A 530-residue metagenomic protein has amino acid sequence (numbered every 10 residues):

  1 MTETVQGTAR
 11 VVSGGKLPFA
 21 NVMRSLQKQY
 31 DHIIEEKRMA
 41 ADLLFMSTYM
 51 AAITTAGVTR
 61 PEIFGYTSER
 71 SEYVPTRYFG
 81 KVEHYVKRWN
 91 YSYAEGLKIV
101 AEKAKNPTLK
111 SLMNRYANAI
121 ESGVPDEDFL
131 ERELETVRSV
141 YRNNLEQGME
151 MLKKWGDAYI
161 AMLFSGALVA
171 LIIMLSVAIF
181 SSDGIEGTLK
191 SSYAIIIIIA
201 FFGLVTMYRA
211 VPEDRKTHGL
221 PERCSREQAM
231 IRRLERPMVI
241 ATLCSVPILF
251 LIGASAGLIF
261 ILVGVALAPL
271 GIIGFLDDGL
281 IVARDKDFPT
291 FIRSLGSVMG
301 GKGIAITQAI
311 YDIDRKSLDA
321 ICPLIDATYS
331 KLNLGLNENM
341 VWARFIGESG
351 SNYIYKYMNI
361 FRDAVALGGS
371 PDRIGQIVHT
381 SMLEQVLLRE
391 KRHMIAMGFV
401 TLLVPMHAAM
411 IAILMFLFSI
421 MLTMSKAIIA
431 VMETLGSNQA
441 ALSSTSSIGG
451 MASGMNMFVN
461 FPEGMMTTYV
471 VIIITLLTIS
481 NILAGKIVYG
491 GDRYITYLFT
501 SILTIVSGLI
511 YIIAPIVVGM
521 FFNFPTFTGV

Functional and structural regions predicted by a protein language model:
M1-A101, S111, S245-I346, Y355-A364 (+4 more regions): Juxtamembrane/interface alpha-helical elements of multi-pass membrane proteins
H32, E36, A119, L270-D277 (+4 more regions): Alpha-helical transmembrane segments
T48, S225-I240, R293-A309, I510-I512: Cytosolic juxtamembrane regulatory segments of multi-pass membrane proteins
N118-S139, A366-S381: Short, charged cytosolic
R142, E146, T206-A229, L483-I495: Cytoplasmic membrane-interface regions of multi-pass membrane proteins
N143-T206, A241, L388-M457, G464-I487 (+1 more regions): Bilayer-spanning, highly hydrophobic alpha-helical transmembrane segments
R215-Q228, S294, V431-T445: Juxtamembrane inter-helical linkers in multi-pass membrane proteins
I513-V530: Juxtamembrane boundary at the C-terminal end of a transmembrane helix
